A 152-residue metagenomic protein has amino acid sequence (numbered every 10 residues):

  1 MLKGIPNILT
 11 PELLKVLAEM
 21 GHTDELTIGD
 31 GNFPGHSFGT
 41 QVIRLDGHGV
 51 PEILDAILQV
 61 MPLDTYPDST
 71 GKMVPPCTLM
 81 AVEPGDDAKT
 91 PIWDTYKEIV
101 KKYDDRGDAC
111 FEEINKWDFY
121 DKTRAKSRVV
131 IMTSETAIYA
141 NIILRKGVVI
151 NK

Functional and structural regions predicted by a protein language model:
M1-G49: Long, hydrophobic N-terminal alpha-helical segment
M1-I5, V16-G21, L54, K102-D108 (+1 more regions): Short linear motifs at secondary-structure transitions and domain/linker junctions
K3, D24-T27, Q41-I43, D55 (+5 more regions): Structural motif
T10, G49, I53, A88 (+1 more regions): General structural signal for secondary-structure boundaries
V16, M20-T23, A56-D64, T95 (+2 more regions): Change "in soluble alpha/beta enzymes" to "in soluble alpha/beta proteins
L45, L54-Y96: Glycine-rich nucleotide/cofactor/substrate-binding loop typically near the N-terminus or early in the first domain
G47-P51, T65-P67, K102-Y103, N151-K152: Short, surface-exposed linear patches
A81-K152: Glycine-rich, aromatic-bearing surface loops/beta-hairpins
